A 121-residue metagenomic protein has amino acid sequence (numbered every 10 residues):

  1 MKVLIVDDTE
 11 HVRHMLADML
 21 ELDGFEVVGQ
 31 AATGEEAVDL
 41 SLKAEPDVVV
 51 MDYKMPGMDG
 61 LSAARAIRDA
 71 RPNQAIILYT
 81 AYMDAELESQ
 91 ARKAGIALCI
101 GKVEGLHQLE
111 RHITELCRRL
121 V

Functional and structural regions predicted by a protein language model:
V6-D7, A31, V49: Conserved sequence signature across two-component system core domains
E10-G29: Two-component/phosphorelay signaling modules centered on CheY-like receiver
T33-E36, D59-S62: Acidic catalytic/metal-coordinating carboxylates
L42-A44, A66-N73, A94: Conserved phosphotransfer cores of two-component systems
A44-V50: Active-site beta3 strand of CheY-like receiver
M55: Receiver (REC) domain active-site loop signature in two-component systems and cognate sites in sensor histidine kinases
S62, M83-R111, E115: Alpha4 helix (beta4-alpha4-beta5 surface) of REC/receiver domains from two-component response regulators
